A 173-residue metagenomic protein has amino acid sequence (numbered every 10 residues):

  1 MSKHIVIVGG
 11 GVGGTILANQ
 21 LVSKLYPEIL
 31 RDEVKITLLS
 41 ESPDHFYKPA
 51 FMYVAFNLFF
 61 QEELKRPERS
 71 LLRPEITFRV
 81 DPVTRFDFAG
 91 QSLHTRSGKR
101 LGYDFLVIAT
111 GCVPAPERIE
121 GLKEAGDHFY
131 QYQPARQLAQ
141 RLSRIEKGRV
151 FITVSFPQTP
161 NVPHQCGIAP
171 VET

Functional and structural regions predicted by a protein language model:
M1-K3, I76-A169: FAD-binding core/adjacent interface of flavoenzyme oxidoreductases
S2-T77, Q158-T173: Beta1-alpha1 glycine-rich phosphate/pyrophosphate-binding loop at the start of Rossmann-like nucleotide-binding domains
